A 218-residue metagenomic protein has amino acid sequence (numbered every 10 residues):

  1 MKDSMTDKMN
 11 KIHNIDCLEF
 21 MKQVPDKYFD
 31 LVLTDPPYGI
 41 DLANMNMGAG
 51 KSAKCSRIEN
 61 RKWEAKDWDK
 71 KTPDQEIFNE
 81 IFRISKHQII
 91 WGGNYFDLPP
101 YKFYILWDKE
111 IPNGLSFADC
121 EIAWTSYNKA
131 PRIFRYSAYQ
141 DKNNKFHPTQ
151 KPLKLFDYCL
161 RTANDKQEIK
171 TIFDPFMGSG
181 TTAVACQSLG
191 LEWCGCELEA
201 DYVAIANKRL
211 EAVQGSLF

Functional and structural regions predicted by a protein language model:
M1-M5: DnaQ-like (DEDDh/DEDDy) 3′-5′ exonuclease domain used for proofreading and 3′-end trimming on nucleic acids
T6-D7, W63: Short glycine-enriched loop/turn motifs at secondary-structure junctions
K8-I12: Extreme N-terminal starter segment of soluble prokaryotic enzymes
I15-F20: Conserved SAM/SAH-binding loop
Q23-L33, Y38, L42-K66, P73-F218: Class I S-adenosyl-L-methionine
